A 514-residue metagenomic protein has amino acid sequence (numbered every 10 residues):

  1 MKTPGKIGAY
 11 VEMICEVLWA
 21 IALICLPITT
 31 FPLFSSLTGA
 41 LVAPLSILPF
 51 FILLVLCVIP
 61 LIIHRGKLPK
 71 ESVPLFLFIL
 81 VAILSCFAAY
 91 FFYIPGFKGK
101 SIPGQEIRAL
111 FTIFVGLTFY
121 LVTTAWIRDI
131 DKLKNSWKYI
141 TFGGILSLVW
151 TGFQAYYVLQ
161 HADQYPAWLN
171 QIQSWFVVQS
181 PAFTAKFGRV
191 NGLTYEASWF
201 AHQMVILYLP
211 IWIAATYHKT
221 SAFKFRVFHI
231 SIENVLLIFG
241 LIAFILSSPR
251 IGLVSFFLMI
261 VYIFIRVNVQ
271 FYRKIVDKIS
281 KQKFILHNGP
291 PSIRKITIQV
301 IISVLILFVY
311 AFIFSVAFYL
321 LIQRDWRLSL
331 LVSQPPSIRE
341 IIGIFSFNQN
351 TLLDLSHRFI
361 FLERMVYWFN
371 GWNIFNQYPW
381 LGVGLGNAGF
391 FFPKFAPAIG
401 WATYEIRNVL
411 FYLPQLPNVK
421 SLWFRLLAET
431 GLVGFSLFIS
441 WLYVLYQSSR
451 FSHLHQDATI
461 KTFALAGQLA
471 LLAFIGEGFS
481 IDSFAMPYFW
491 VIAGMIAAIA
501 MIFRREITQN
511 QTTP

Functional and structural regions predicted by a protein language model:
M1-P95, D131-K132, K138, P166-N170 (+5 more regions): Transmembrane signal-anchor hairpin modules in multi-pass inner-membrane enzymes, especially those that act on
I7, P27, I79-I83, I113-V122 (+5 more regions): Alpha-helical transmembrane segments of multi-pass inner-membrane proteins
C15-P27, I230-G240, P414-S421, A428 (+2 more regions): Loop-to-helix entry and N-terminal half of a specific, functionally important transmembrane alpha helix in multi-pass
T29-S36, F97-G99, V177-L193, V366 (+1 more regions): Juxtamembrane membrane-water interface segments that cap and precede transmembrane helices
A40-S46, Q105-A109, I113, F176-Q179 (+4 more regions): Membrane-interface micro-motifs in multi-pass membrane enzymes
P44-I52, F97-A125, K138, G144: Aromatic-anchored transmembrane helix interface
V149, A155-L159, I263-L355, N373-Q377 (+2 more regions): A membrane-periplasm/extracellular boundary helix in multi-pass inner-membrane enzymes that assemble envelope glycans
L352-Q377, L381-T430: Long extracytoplasmic/lumenal interhelical loops at the membrane interface of multi-pass membrane proteins
